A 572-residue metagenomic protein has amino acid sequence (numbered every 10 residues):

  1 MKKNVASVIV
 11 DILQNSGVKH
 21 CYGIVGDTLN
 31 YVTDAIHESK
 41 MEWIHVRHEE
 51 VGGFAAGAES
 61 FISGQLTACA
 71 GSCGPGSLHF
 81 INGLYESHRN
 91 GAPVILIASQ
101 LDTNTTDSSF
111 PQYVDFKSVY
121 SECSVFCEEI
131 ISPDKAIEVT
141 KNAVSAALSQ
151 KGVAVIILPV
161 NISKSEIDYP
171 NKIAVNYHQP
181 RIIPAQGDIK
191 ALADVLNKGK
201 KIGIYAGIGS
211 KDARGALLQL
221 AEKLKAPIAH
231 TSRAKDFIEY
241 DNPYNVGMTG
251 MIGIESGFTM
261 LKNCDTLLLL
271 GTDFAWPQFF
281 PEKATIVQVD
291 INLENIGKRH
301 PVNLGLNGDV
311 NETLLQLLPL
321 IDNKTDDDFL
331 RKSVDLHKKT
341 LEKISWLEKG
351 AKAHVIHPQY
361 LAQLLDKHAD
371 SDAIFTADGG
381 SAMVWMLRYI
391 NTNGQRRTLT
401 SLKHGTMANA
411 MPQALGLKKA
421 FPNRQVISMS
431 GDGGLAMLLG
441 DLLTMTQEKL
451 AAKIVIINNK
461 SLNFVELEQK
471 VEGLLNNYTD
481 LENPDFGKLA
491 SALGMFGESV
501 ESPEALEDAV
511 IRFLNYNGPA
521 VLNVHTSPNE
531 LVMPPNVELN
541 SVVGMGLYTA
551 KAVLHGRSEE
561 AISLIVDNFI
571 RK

Functional and structural regions predicted by a protein language model:
K2, K19-H20, F61-G71, P75-A98 (+6 more regions): Structural signature of the thiamine diphosphate
K2-Y85, R89-N90: N-terminal cofactor/phosphate-binding cores enriched in small/glycine residues, especially glycine-rich loops such as
N4, D134, L158, Y169-N171 (+7 more regions): Phosphate/pyrophosphate-binding active-site segments
A6-I9, G17-K19, I24-D27, V32-T33 (+4 more regions): Active-site diphosphate/adenylate-binding microenvironment
F61, I208-V289, N393-R424, A436-G440 (+3 more regions): Glycine-rich, anion-gripping cofactor-binding loops and their flanking helix/strand elements in enzyme active sites
I97, T105-Q112, G297-R299, G305-N307 (+2 more regions): Thiamine diphosphate
A98-E138, A234-S333, V510, L514: Glycine-rich, acidic loop regions that bind phosphate or pyrophosphate groups
V160-G187, S345: Aromatic-enriched
